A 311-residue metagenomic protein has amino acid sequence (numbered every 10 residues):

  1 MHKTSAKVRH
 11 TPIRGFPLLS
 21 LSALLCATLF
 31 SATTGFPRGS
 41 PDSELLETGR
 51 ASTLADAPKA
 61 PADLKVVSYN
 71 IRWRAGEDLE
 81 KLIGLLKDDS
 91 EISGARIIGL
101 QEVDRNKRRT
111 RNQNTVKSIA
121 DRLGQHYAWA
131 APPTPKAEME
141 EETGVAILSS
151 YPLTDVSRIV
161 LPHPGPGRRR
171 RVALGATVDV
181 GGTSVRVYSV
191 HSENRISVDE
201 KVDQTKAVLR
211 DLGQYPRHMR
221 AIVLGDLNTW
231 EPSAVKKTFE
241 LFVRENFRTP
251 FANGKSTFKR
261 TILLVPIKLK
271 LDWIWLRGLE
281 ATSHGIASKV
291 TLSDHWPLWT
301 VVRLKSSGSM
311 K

Functional and structural regions predicted by a protein language model:
H2-S20, L29-R122, W129, T134-E142 (+2 more regions): N-terminal, active-site-proximal structural segment of metallo-dependent hydrolase catalytic domains
K3, G35-L54, T177-V178, D199 (+3 more regions): Metal-dependent phosphoester-hydrolase catalytic domains
L54-V66, E141-T143, S150-T154, R168-S189 (+1 more regions): Beta-strand-turn-beta hairpins that frame and shape the catalytic cleft of phosphate-ester-processing enzymes
L64-I71, L86-N112, L148, A176 (+5 more regions): Active-site beta-strand/loop signature of hydrolases that rely on acidic residues for catalysis
W73, R158-G165, V190-V198: Surface-exposed cleft-lining segments at the edges of enzyme active sites
K87, E91, A120-G124, A128 (+3 more regions): Sec-exported extracytoplasmic/periplasmic mature domains
D121-R122, E140-V156, P266-A281, R303: Conserved beta strand-loop-helix elements of the APE1-like EEP
Y127-P132, V156-V160, G285-S288: Conserved S-adenosyl-L-methionine
